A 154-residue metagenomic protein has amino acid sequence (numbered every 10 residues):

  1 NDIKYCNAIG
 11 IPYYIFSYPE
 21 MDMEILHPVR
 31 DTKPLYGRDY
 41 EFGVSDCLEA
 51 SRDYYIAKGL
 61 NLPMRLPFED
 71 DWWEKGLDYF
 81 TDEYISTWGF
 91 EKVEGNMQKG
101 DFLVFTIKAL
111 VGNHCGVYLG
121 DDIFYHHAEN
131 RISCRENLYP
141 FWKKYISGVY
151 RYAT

Functional and structural regions predicted by a protein language model:
N1-H27: Active-site-proximal loop/helix of nucleotide/amide-processing enzymes and allied scaffolds
D2-C6, F68-S133, L138-Y139: ...with weaker cross-activation on analogous glycine-rich loops/strands in unrelated enzymes
Y14-F16, H127, Y152: Generic beta-sheet signal
R30-D31: Structured catalytic-domain cores with a bias toward divalent-metal coordination
L35-E41: Second-shell loop/turn segments in exported
E41-K58: Active-site nucleophilic cysteine motif
L62-P67: Surface-exposed patches in mature extracellular/periplasmic domains of secreted proteins
E136-T154: Glycine- and charge-enriched low-complexity intrinsically disordered segments
